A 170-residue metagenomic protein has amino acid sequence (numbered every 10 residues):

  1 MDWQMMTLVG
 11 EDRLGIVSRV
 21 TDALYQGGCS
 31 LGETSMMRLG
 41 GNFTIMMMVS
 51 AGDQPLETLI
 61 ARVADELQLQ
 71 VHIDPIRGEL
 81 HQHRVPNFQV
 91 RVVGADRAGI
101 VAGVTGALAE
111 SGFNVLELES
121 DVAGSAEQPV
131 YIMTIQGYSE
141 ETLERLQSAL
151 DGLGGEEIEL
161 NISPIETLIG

Functional and structural regions predicted by a protein language model:
M1-G170: A conserved regulatory-domain signal marking ACT and ACT-like small-molecule sensing domains and adjacent regulatory
